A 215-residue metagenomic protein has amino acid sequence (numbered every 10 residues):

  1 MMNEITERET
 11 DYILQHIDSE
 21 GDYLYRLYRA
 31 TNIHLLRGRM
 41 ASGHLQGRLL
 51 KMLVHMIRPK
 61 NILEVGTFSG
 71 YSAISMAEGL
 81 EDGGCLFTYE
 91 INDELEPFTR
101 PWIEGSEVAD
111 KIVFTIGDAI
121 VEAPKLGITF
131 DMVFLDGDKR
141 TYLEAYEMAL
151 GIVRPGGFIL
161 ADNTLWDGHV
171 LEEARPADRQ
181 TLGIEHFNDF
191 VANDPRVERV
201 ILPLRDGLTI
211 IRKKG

Functional and structural regions predicted by a protein language model:
M1-M132, K139-L160, T164-G215: A short alpha-helical cap/connector motif
